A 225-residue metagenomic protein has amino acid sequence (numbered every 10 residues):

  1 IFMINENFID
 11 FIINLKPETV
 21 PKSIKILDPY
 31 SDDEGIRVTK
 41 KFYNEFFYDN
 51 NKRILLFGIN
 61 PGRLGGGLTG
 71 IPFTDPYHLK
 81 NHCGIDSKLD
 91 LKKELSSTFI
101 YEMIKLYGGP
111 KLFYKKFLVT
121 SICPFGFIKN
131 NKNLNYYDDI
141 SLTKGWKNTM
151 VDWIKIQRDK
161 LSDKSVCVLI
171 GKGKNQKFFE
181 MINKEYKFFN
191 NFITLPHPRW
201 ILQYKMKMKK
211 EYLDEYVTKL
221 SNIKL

Functional and structural regions predicted by a protein language model:
I4-V166, G173-M181, I193-T194, W200-Q203 (+1 more regions): A polyanion-binding, active-site-adjacent surface
N183-F188: Short helix-capping segments at alpha-helix termini
